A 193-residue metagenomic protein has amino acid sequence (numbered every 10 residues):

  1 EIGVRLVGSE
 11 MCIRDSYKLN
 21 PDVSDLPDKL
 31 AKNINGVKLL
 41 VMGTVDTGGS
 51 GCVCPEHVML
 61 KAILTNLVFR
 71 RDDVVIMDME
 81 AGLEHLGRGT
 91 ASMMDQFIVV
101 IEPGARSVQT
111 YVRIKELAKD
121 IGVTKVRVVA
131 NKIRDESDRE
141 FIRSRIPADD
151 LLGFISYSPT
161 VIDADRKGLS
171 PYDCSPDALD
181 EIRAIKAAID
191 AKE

Functional and structural regions predicted by a protein language model:
I2-V7, C12-I13: Single conserved hydrophobic/aromatic residue that forms the stacking wall/gate of nucleotide- or nucleobase-binding
V4, A31-K32, N66-R70, T90-S92 (+1 more regions): Conserved catalytic network of the ASCE P-loop NTPase/AAA+ motor domain
R14-M42: Alpha-helix-centered segments that form part of catalytic cores
V41-M42, V99-E102, V128-N131: Conserved beta-strand segments of the P-loop GTPase G domain that flank and frequently precede/overlap
M42-G48, C52-V53, L64-L86: Switch II (G3) loop of P-loop NTPases
V45-T47, A81-G82, G104-R106, I133-E136 (+1 more regions): Conserved nucleotide-binding/hydrolysis micro-motifs of P-loop NTPases
A62-R71, L86-A105: Inter-motif core of Ras-like GTPase G domains
K119-E193: C-terminal lobe/tail of nucleotide-utilizing enzymes
